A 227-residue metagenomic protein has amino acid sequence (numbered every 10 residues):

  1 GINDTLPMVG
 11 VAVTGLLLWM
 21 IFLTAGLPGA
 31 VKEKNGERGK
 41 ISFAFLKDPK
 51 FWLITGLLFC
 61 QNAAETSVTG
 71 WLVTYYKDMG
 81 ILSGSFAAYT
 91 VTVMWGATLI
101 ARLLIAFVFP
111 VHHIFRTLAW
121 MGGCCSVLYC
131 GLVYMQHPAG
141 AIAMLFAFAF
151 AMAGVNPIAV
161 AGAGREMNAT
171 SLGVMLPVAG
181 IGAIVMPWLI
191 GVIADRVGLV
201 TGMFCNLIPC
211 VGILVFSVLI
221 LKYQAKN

Functional and structural regions predicted by a protein language model:
P7-N35, F216-L221: C-terminal membrane-cytosol helix-exit motif in multi-pass small-molecule transporters
A25-I54: Juxtamembrane intracellular "pre-TM" segments in multi-pass secondary transporters
D48-I100: Extracytoplasmic gate region of multi-pass secondary transporters
F59, T92-G96, G123, G173-I181 (+1 more regions): Transmembrane alpha-helical cores of Major Facilitator Superfamily
A101-H113, A194-D195: Helix-to-loop junctions at the C-terminal end of transmembrane segments in multipass secondary transporters
R116-G131: Structural signature of the two symmetry-related core transmembrane helices
M152-E166: Intracellular juxtamembrane helix-capping segments at the cytosolic ends of symmetry-related transmembrane helices
E166-L199, M203-N206: A late C-terminal transmembrane helix in Major Facilitator Superfamily
